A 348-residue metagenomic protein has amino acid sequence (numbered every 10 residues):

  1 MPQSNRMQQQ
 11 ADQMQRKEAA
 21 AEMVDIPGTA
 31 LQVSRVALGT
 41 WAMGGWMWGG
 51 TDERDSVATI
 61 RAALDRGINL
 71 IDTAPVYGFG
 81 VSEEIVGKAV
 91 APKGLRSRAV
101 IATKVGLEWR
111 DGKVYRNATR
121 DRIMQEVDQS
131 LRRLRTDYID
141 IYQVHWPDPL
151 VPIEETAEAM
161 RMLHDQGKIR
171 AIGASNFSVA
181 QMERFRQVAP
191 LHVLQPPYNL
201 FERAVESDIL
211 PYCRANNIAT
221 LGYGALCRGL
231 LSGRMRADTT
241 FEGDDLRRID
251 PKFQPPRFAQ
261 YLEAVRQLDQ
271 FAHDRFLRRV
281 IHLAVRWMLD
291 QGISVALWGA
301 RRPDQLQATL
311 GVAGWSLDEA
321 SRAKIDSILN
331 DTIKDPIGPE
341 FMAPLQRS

Functional and structural regions predicted by a protein language model:
M1-A99: N-terminal binding-site loop/beta-alpha segment at the start of enzyme catalytic domains that lines or forms
I26, L38, S56, I71 (+13 more regions): Conserved, mostly hydrophobic/aromatic
T29-M47, A102-Y115, Y138, Q143: N-terminal small/glycine-rich loop or linker at the start of catalytic domains across soluble metabolic enzymes
L31-V36, G67-N69, L95-A99, T136-D140 (+5 more regions): Short, well-ordered coil/turn segments that N-cap beta-strands
A42, W46-M47, Y212-F271, Q291-S294 (+1 more regions): Glycine-rich, positively charged active-site loop/lid region within alpha/beta enzyme cores that binds and organizes
I60, E83, G87, V127-L131 (+7 more regions): Generic structural signal for well-ordered alpha-helices, preferentially at hydrophobic/aromatic core positions
R110-A204, D208, I218: Glycine/proline-rich, positively charged, aromatic-decorated active-site loop/lid region on the catalytic face
H164, A225, P256-W315: Conserved short secondary-structure transition element at the edge of the structured enzyme core that lines
